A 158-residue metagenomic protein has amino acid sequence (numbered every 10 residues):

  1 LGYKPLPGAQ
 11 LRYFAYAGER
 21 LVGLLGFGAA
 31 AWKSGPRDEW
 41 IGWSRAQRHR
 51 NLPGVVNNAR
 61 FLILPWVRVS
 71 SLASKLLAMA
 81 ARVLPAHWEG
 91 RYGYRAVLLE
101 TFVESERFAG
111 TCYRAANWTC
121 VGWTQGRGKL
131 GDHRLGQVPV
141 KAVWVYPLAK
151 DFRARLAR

Functional and structural regions predicted by a protein language model:
Y3, G8-R12, A17-F152: Acyl-donor binding region in acyl/amide transferases
R155-R158: Short conserved micro-motifs at the rims of enzyme active sites and ligand-binding pockets
